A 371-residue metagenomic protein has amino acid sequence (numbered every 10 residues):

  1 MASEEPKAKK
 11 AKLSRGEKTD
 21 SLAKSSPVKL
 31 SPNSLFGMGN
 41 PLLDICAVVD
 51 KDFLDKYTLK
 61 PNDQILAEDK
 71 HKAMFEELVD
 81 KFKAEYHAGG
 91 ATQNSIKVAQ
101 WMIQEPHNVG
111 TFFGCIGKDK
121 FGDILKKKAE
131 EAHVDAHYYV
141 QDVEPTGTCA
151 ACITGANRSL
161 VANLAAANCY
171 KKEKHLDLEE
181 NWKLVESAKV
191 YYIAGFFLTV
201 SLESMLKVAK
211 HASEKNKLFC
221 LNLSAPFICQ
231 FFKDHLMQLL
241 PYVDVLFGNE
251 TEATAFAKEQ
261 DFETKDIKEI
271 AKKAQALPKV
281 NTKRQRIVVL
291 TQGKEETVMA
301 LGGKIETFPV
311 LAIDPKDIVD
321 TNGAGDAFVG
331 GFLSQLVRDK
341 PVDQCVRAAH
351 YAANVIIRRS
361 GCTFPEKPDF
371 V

Functional and structural regions predicted by a protein language model:
A2-L42, C46-V48, H211-E214, F232 (+1 more regions): Conserved phosphate-binding/catalytic region of the ribokinase-like
A2-T111, K120, I124, I318: Glycine-rich phosphate/adenosyl-contacting loop at the front of the ribokinase-like
G110, A136, F219-C220, V288: Hydrophobic beta-strand scaffold residues
K128-E144: A glycine-rich helix N-cap at a beta->alpha junction
A132-D135, K233-F256: Structural recognition of alpha->loop->beta junctions
H137-Q141, C149-L202: Conserved phosphate-binding/catalytic loop of the ribokinase/pfkB sugar-kinase fold
K174, E203-L206, Q230-L239: Distinct, well-ordered alpha-helical segments
K215-L223: Short beta-strand/loop segments at the ligand-binding rim of alpha/beta enzyme cores
